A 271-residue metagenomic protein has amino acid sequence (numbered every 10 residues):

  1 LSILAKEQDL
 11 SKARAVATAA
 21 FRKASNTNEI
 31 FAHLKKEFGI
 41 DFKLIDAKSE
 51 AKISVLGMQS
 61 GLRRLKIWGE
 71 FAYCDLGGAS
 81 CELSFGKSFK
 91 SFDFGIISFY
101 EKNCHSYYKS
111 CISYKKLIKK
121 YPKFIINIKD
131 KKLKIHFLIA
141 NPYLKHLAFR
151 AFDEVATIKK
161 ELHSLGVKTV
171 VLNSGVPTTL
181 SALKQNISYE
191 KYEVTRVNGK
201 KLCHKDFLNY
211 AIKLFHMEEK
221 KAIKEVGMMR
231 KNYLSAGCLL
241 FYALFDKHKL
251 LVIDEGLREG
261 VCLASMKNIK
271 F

Functional and structural regions predicted by a protein language model:
S2-L10, T18-E70, F85-F271: Helical "lid/coupling" subdomains associated with nucleotide-phosphate turnover
A15: Dinucleotide-binding Rossmann-like beta1-alpha1 core, especially the glycine-rich loop that anchors the ADP
F71-S80: A generic, well-ordered mixed alpha/beta core segment in the N-terminal half of proteins
